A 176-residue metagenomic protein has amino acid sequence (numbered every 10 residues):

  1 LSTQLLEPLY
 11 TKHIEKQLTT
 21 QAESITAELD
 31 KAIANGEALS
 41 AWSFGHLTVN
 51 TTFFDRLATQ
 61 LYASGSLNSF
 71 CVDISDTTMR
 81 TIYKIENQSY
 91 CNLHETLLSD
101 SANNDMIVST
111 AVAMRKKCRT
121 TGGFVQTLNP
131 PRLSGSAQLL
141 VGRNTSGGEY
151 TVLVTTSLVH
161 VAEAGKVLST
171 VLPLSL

Functional and structural regions predicted by a protein language model:
L1-T3, V171-L176: Alpha-helical transmembrane segments of integral membrane proteins
L1-T81, E86-S89: Juxtamembrane segments flanking the first transmembrane helix of membrane-anchored signal-transduction proteins
I25, L29, V72-I74, V125-L128 (+2 more regions): Hydrophobic beta-strand residues in large extracellular and virion-surface proteins
E86-E149: Membrane-proximal, non-catalytic sensory/regulatory domains of signal-transducing membrane proteins
T145-G148, L153-P173: Helix-start (N-cap) segments at beta->loop->alpha junctions that couple sensory/regulatory domains to adjoining helices
